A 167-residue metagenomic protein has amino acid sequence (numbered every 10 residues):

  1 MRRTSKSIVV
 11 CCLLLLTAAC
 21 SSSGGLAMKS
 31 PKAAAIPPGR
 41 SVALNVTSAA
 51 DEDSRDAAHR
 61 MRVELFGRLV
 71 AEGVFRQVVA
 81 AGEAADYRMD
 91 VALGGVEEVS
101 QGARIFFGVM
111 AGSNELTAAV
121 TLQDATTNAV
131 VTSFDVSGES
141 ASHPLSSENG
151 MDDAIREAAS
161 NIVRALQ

Functional and structural regions predicted by a protein language model:
M1-V10: Bacterial N-terminal signal peptides that target proteins for export
R2-R3, A19-E72, V99, S133-S137 (+1 more regions): A structural "domain/chain start" motif
V9-A18: Bacterial N-terminal signal peptides
E52-V63, M110-S113, L145-R156: Soluble non-cytosolic domains of exported or imported proteins
E72-R76, A125-T126: A structural motif corresponding to the C-terminal end of an alpha-helix and its immediate exit/capping segment
R76-E83: Interaction modules related to DNA damage response and DNA replication/repair
E83-V130, S137-L145: Surface-exposed short loop/turn segments
T126-Q167: Short secondary-structure boundary motifs at beta->alpha junctions and helix caps
